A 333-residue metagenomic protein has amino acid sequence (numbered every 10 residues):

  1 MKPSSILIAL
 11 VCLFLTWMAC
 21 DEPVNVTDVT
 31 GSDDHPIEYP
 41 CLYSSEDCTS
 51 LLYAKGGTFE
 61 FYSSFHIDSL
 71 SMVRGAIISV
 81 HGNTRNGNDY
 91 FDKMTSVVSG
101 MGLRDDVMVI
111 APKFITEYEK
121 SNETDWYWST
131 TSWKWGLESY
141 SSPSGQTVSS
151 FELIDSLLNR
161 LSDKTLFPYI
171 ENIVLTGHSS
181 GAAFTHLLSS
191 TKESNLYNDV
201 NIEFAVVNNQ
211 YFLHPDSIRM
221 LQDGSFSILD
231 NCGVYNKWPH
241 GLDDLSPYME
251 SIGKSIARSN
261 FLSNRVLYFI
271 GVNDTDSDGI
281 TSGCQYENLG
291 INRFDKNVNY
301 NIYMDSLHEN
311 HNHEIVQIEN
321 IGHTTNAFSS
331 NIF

Functional and structural regions predicted by a protein language model:
C20-A76, T84, N88-M108, W135-Q146 (+7 more regions): A domain-start/cap signature at the N-terminus of enzymes
I77-G82, A111, Y268: Structural cue for short, hydrophobic secondary-structure segments
H81-R85, Q210: Active-site glycine-rich loops that stabilize anionic/oxyanionic intermediates across multiple enzyme folds
W128-L166: Alpha/beta-hydrolase active-site loop
G177-G181: Gly/Ala-rich beta-loop-alpha elbow adjacent to hydrolase catalytic centers
A182-N195: Short glycine-enriched nucleophile-adjacent loop and the immediately C-terminal alpha-helix near the catalytic center
D199-S306: The feature captures the conserved acid-bearing segment of alpha/beta-hydrolase catalytic domains
F269, N301, D305-F333: C-terminal catalytic histidine-bearing segment of alpha/beta-hydrolase fold enzymes
